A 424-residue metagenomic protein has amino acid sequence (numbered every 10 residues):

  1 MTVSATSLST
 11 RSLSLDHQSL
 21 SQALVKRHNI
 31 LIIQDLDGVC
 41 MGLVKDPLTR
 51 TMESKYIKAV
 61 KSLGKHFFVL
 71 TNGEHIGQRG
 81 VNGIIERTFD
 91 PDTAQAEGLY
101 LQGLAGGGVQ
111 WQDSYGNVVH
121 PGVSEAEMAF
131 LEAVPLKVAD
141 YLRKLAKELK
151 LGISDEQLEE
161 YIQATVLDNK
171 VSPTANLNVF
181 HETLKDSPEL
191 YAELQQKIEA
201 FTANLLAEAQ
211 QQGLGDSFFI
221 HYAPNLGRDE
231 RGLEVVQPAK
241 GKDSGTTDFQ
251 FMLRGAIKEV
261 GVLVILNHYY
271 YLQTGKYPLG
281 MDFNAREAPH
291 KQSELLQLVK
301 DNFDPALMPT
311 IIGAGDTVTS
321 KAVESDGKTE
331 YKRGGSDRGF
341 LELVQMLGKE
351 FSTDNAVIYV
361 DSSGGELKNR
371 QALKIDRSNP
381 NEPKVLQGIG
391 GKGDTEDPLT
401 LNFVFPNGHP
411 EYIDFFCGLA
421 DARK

Functional and structural regions predicted by a protein language model:
M1-L36, M41-K58, G77, G83-Q102 (+1 more regions): Non-catalytic pre-domain segments flanking phosphatase-related domains
A5-T10, R27, M252-G255, E259-K424: Mg2+-dependent phosphoryl-transfer enzymes with acidic/Ser/Thr/Gly-rich catalytic loops
N29-L31, K65-F68, Q102, T310 (+1 more regions): Beta-sheet entry/capping signal
I32-V39, N72, G103-G116, D168-F180 (+3 more regions): Short loop/turn segments at strand-loop or loop-helix junctions that form parts of catalytic or ligand-binding pockets
G42-V69, S124-E127, D155, A256-L263 (+2 more regions): Short, acidic loop-to-helix structural element flanking the phosphoryl-transfer center in phosphate-processing enzymes
T49-Y56, V81-T88, A126-K150, D186-Q211 (+4 more regions): Well-ordered, non-membrane alpha-helical segments in soluble/globular domains
R50-K170: Active-site phosphate-binding/coordination module
E159-I311, D316-G327: Conserved acidic, metal-coordinating active-site core of Asp-based, Mg2+-dependent phosphoryl-transfer enzymes
